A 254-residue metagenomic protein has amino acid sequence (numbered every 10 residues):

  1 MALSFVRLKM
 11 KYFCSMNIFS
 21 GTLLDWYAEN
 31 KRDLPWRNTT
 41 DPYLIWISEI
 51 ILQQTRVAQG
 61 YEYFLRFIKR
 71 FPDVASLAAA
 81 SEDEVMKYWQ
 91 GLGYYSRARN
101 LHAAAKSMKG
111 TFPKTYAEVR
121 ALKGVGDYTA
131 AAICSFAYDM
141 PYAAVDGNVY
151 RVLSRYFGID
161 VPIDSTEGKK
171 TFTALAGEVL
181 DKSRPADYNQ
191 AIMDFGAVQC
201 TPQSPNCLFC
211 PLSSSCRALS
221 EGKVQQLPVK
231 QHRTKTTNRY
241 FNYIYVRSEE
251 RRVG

Functional and structural regions predicted by a protein language model:
S4-R7, K11-Y12: Short, positively charged and aromatic/hydrophobic N-terminal segments
S15-N206, L212-E221, Q225, N238: Catalytic cores of DNA base-excision repair glycosylases
R233-T236: Short Gly/Pro-enriched turn/cap motifs at secondary-structure boundaries
N242-V246: Short beta-strand scaffold segments in enzyme catalytic cores
E249-G254: Conserved small/polar residues in nucleotide/adenosyl-binding loops
